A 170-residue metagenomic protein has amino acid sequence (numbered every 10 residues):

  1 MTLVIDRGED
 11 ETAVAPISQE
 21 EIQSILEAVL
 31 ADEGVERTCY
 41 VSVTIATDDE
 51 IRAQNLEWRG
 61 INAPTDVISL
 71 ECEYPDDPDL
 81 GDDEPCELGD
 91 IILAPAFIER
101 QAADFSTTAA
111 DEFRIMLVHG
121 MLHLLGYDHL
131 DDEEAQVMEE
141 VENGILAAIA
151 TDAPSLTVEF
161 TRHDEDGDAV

Functional and structural regions predicted by a protein language model:
M1-F113, L125-V170: An acidic/histidine-cluster motif and surrounding catalytic segment that typifies divalent-metal-assisted enzyme active
V118, L122-G126: Short active-site segment of divalent metal-dependent hydrolases/proteases that encodes the spacing between
